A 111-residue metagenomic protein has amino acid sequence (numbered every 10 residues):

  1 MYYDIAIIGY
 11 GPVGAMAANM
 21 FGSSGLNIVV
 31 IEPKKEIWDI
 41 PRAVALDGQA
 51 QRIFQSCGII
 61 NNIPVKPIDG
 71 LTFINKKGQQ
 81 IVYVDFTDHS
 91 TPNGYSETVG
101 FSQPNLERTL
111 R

Functional and structural regions predicted by a protein language model:
M1, S24-L26, D69: Residue-level signal for beta-strand positions within conserved beta-sheet cores that form or flank
M1-V13, V29: Beta1/beta-strand and adjacent pyrophosphate-binding region of the FAD-binding site in flavoprotein oxidoreductases
G9, G25, G58: Conserved functional loop/turn residues at catalytic and ligand-binding sites
A15-M16, G48: Short alpha-helical segment within the catalytic ATP-binding CA
G22-R42: Glycine-rich FAD pyrophosphate-binding loop
D39-R111: Active-site-adjacent segment of FAD-dependent monooxygenases/related oxidoreductases
